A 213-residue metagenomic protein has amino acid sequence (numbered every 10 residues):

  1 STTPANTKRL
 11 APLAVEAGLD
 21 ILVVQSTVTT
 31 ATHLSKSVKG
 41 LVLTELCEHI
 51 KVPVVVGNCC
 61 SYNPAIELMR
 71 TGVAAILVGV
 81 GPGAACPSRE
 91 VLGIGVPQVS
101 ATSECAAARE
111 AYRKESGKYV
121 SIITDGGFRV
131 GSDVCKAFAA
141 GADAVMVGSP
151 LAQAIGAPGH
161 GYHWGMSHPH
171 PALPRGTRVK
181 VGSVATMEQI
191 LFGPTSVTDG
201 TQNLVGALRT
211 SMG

Functional and structural regions predicted by a protein language model:
S1-D125, R129-R175, D199-Q202, G206: Alpha/beta enzyme core
K180-G213: C-terminal extensions of enzymes
